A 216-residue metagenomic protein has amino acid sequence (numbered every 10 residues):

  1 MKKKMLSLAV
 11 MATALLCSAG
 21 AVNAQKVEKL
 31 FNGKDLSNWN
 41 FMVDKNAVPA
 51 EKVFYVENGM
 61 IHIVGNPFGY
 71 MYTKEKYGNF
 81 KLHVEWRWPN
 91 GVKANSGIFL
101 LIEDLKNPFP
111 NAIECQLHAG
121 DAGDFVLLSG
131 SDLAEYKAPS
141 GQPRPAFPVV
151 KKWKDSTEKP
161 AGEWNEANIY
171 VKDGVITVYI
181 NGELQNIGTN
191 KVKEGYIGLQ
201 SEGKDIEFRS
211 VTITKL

Functional and structural regions predicted by a protein language model:
M1-K26: Bacterial Sec-dependent N-terminal signal peptides
V22-L216: Carbohydrate-interacting regions of secretory-pathway proteins
